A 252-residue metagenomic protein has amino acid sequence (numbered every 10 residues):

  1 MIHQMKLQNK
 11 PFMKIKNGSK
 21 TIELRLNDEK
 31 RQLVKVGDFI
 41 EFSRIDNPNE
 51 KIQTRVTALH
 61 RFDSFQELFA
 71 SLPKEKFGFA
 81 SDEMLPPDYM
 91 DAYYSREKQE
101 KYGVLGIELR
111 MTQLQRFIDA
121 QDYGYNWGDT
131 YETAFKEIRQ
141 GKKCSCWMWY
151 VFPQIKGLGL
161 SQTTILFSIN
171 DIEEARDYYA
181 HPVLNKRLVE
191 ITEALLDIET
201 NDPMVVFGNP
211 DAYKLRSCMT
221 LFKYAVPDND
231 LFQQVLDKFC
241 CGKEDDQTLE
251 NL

Functional and structural regions predicted by a protein language model:
M1-V36, Y102, M111: Compositionally biased, charged N-terminal/linker segments
K35-D38, T112-Y213: Conserved, aromatic- and glycine-enriched, well-ordered alpha/beta core segments that occur as contiguous structural
G37-I45: Short conserved beta-strand and strand-loop elements enriched in small hydrophobics with frequent Asp/Gly
R44-N49, V151: Short, charged beta-turn/beta-strand-edge "cap" motif at the junction between a beta-strand and an adjacent loop
E50-R61: Short beta-strand-centered aromatic/proline hotspots
F62, E67-L68, T164, H181: Histidine-centered catalytic/metal-coordination loop motif
E67-M111: Contiguous surface segments at macromolecular interaction interfaces
T112, N185, V189-L252: A charged, amphipathic interaction segment
